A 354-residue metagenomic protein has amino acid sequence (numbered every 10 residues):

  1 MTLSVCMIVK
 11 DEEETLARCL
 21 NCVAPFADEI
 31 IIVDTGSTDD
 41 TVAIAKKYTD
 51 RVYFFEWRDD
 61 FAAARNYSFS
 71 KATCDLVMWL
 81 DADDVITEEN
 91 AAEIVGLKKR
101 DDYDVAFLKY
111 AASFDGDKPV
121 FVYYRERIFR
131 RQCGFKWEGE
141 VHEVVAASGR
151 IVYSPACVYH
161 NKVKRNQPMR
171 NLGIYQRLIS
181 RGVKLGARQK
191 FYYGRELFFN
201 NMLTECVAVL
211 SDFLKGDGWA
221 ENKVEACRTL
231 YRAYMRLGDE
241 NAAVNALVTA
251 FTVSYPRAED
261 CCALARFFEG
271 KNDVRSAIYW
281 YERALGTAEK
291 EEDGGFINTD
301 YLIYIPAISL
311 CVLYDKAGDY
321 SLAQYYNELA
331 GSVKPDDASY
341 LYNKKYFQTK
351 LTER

Functional and structural regions predicted by a protein language model:
T2-S4, E29: Cell-envelope/extracellular polymer assembly enzymes that use nucleotide-activated donors
M7-F26: Short, well-formed alpha-helical segments that are part of the catalytic scaffolds of diverse glycosyltransferases
E14-A17, D39-Y48, E89: Acidic helix N-cap motif at the loop->helix transition within catalytic regions of sugar-transfer enzymes
C22, F26, D34-I44, W57 (+1 more regions): A conserved acidic beta->alpha catalytic loop
A43-Y67, K71: Conserved donor nucleotide-binding strand/loop of the catalytic core
A62-F69, L80, I86-A208, D212 (+1 more regions): Catalytic-site signature of metal-activated, phosphate-bearing donor transferases, centered on the GT-A/GT-A-like
V77: Short aromatic/hydrophobic "clamp" motif used to bind/position activated sugar donors
